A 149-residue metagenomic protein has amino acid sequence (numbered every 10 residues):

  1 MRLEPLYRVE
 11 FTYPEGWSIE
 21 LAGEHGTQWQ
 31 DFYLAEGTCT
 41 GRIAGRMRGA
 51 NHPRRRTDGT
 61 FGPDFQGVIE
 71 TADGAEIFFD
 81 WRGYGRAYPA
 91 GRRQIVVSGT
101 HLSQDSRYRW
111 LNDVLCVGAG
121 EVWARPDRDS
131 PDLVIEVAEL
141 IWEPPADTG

Functional and structural regions predicted by a protein language model:
M1-G149: Beta-strand-enriched cores of mature, soluble protein domains
